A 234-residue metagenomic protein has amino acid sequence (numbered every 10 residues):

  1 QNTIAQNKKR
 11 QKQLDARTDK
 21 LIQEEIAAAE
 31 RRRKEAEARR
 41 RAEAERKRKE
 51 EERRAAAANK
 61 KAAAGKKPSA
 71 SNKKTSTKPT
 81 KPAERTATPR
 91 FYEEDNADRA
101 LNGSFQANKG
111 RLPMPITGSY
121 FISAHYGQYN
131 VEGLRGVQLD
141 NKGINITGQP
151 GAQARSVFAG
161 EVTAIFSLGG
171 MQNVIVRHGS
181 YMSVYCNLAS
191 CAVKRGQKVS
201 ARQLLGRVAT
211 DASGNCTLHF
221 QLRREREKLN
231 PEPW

Functional and structural regions predicted by a protein language model:
Q1-P68: Alpha-helical oligomerization segments with coiled-coil/rod-like character
K49-S119, A124: Long, low-complexity, acidic/serine-threonine-proline-glutamine-glycine-rich intrinsically disordered tracts that serve
R90-R111, S123-S156, G179, R224: Short glycine/threonine/proline-enriched tight-turn/helix- or strand-capping micro-motif at secondary-structure
M114-A124, A152-V162, R202: Generic structural motif
H125, I165-F166, V208-D211: Residue-level recognition of beta-strand microenvironments
E132-K142, G169-I175, C216-L218: Short aromatic-glycine-enriched beta-strand elements
L139, S156-C191: Zn2+-dependent peptidoglycan hydrolase active-site motif and core
V174-R177, R195-W234: Conserved, short, structured surface segments that act as functional micro-motifs
